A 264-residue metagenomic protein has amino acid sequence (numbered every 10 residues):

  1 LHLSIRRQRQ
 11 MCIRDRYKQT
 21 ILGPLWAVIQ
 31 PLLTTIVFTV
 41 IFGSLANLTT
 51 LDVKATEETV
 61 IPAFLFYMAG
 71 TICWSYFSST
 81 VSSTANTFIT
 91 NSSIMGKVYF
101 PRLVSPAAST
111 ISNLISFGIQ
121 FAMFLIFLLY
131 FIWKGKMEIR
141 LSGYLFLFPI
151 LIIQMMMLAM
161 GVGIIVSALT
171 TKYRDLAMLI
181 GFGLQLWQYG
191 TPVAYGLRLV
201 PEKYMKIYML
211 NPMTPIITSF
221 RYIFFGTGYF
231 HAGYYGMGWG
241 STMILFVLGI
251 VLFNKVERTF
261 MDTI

Functional and structural regions predicted by a protein language model:
L1-I264: Hydrophobic transmembrane alpha-helices and immediately adjacent juxtamembrane helices of multi-pass inner-membrane
